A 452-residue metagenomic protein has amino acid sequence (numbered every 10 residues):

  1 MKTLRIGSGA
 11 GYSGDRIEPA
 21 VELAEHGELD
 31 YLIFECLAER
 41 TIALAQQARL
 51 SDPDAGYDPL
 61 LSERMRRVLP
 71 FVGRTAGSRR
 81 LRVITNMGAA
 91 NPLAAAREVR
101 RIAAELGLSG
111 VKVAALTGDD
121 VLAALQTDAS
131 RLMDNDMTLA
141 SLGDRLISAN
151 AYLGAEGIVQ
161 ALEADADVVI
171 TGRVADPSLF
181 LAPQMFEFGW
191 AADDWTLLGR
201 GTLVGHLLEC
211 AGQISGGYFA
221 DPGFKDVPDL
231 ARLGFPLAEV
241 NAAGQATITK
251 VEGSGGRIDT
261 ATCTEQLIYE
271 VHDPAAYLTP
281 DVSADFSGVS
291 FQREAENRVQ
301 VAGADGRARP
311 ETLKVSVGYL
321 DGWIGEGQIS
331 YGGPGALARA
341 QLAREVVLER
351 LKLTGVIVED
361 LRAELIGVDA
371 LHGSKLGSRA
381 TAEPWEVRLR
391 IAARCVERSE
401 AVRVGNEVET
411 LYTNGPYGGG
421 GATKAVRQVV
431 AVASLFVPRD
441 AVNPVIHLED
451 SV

Functional and structural regions predicted by a protein language model:
M1-E22: N-terminal amphipathic/basic leader segments beginning at the initiator methionine
G27-A45: N-terminal glycine-rich anion-binding loops that anchor highly charged ligand groups
S51-D52, G77-A90, V169, R388-C395: Short glycine-rich or small-residue beta-strand-to-loop segments that form or flank ligand, phosphate, metal/Fe-S
L60, A104-V121, L181-P222: Catalytic or ion-translocation cores adjacent to nucleophile or general acid/base/metal-coordination motifs in diverse
S109-V113, I214-D226, P274-R293, R350-I366 (+1 more regions): Flexible, glycine/charged-enriched surface loops at secondary-structure junctions
V121-T171: An acidic, phosphate/nucleotide-engaging active-site surface
L198-D305: A conserved active-site cap/scaffold subdomain adjacent to cofactor or substrate pockets
A302-V452: C-terminal non-catalytic interaction/assembly regions of soluble proteins
